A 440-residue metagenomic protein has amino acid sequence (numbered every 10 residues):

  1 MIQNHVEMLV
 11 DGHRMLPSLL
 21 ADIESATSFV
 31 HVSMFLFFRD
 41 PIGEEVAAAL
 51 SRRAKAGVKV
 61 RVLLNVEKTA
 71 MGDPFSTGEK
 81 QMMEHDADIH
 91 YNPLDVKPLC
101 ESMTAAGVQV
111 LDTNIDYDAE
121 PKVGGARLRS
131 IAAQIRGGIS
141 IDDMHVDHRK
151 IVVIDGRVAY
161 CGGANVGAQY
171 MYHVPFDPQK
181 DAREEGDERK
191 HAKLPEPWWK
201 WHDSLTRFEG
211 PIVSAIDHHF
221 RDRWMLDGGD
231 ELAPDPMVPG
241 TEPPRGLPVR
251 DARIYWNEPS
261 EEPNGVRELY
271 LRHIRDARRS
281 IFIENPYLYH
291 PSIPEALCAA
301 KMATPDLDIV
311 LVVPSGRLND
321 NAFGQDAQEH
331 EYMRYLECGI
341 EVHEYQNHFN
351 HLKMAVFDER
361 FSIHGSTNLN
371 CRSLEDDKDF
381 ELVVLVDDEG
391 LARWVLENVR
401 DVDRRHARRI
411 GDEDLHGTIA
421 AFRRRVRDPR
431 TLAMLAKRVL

Functional and structural regions predicted by a protein language model:
M1-L440: Charged, low-complexity intrinsically disordered terminal segments
